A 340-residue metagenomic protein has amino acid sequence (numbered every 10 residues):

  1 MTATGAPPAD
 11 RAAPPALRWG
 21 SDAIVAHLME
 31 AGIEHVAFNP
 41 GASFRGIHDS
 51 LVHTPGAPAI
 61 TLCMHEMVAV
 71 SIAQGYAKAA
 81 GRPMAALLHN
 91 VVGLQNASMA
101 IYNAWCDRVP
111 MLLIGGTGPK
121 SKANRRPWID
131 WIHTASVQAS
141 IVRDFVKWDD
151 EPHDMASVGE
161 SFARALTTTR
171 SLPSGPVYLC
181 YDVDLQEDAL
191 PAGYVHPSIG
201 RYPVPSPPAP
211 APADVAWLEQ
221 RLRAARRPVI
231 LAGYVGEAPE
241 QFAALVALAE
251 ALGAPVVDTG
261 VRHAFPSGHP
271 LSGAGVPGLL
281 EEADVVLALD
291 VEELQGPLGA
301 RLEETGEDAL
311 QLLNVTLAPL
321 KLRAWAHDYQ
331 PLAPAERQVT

Functional and structural regions predicted by a protein language model:
T2-T340: N-terminal alpha/beta PP-like core and its mobile active-site loop of ThDP/TPP-dependent enzymes
